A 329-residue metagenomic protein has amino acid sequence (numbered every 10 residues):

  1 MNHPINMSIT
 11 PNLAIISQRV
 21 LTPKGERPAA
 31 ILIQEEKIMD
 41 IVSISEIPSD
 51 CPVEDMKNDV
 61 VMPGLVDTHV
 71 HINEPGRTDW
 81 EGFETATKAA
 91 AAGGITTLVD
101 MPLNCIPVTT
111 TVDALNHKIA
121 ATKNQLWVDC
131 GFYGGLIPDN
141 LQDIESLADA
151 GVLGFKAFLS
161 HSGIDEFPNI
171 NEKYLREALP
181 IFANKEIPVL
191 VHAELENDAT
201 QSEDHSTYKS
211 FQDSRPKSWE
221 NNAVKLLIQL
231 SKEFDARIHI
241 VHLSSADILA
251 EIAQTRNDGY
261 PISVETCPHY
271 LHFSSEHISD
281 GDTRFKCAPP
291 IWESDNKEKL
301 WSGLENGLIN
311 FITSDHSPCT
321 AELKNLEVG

Functional and structural regions predicted by a protein language model:
N2-A14, R19-P63: Histidine-rich, glycine-flanked metal-binding segment
Q18, I31, E36, N58 (+9 more regions): Divalent metal-coordination and catalytic microenvironments
D59-Q125: Metal-associated gating/positioning segment near the N- to mid-region
T68-E81, N104, T109, V128-N140 (+3 more regions): Active-site mouth loops of central-metabolism enzymes
D79-A89, K209, E322-V328: Basic, amphipathic juxtamembrane/active-site segments that coordinate anionic phosphate or diphosphate groups
I95-T97, V128, L153, N310: Short acidic/polar active-site loop segments enriched in Thr and Asp
D100, G131-G134, R237-H242: Short catalytic-loop micro-motif centered on adjacent basic/acidic residues
Q142-A157, H161-I312: Histidine/acidic residue-rich metal-binding segments in metalloenzymes
